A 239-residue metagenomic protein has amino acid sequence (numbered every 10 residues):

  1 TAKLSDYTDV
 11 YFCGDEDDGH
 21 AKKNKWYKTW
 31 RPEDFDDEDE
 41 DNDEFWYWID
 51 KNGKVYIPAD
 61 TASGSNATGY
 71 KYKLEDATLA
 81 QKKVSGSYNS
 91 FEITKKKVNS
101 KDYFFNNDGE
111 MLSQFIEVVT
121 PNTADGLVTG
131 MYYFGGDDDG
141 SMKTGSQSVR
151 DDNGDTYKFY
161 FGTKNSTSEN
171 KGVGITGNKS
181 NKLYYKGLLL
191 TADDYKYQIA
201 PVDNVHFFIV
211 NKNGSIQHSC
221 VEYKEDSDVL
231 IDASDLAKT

Functional and structural regions predicted by a protein language model:
T1-T239: Extracellular adhesion/carbohydrate-binding repeat motifs centered on closely spaced tryptophans
